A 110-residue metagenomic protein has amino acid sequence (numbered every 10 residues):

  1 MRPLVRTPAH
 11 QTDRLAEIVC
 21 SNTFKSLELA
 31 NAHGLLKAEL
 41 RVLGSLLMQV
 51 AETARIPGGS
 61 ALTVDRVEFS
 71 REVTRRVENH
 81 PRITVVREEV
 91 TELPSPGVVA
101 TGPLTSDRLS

Functional and structural regions predicted by a protein language model:
M1-V50: N-terminal FAD cofactor-binding segment of flavoenzymes
E39-L109: Feature captures the FAD/FMN-dependent oxidoreductase FAD-binding
